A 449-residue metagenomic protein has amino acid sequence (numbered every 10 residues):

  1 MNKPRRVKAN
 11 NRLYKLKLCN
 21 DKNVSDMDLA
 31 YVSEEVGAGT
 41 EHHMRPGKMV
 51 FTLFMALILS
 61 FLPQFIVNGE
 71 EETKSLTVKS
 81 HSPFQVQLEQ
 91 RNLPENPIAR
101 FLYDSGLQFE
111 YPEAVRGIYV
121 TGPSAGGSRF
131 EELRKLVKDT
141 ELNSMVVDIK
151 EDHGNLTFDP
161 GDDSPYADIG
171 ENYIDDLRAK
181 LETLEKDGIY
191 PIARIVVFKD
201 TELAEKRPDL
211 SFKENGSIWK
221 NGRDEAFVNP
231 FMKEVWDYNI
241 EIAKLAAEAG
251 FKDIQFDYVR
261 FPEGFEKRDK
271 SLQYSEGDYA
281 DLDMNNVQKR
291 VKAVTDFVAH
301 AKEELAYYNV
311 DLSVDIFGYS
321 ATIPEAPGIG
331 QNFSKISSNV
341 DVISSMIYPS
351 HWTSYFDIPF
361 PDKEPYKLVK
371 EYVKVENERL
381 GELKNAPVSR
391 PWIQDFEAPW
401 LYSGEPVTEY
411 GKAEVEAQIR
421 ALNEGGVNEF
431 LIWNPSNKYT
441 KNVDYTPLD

Functional and structural regions predicted by a protein language model:
M1-H42: N-terminal targeting leaders characterized by basic, low-complexity, disordered sequences that direct proteins
G106-A125, F198-L245, A413-E416: Active-site-adjacent "subsite" loops/lids of carbohydrate-active enzymes
Y119, I192-V196, Q255, Q288-G328 (+1 more regions): Aromatic-lined carbohydrate-recognition surfaces of secreted/lumenal glycan-active proteins
G126-R129, K135-L136, T140, D224-R260 (+1 more regions): An active-site-proximal structural segment forming one wall of the substrate-binding cleft that immediately precedes
R129-N155, E248-D253, V342-S344, L422-E429: Catalytic domains of carbohydrate-active enzymes, especially glycoside hydrolases
T140-I174, E266-Y274, T446: Aromatic-lined carbohydrate-binding/catalytic grooves of carbohydrate-active enzymes
S144-V146, D176-K220, Q255-Y258: Glycine-rich, aromatic-flanked loop segments that form ligand/cofactor-binding clefts across common enzyme folds
V340-S354, P365-K370, V375, L380-D449: Substrate-binding cleft of secreted/luminal carbohydrate-active enzymes
